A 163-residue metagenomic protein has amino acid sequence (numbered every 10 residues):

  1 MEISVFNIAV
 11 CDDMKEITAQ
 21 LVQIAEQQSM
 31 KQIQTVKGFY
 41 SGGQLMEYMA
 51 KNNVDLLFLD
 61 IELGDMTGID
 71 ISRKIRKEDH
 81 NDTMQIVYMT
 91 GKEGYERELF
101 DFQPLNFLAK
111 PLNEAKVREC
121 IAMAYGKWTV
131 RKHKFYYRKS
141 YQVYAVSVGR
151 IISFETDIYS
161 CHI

Functional and structural regions predicted by a protein language model:
M1-A9: Non-catalytic signal-transmission and effector/linker regions of two-component phosphorelay proteins
E2-I3, M14-K37: Two-component/phosphorelay signaling modules centered on CheY-like receiver
C11-D12, F39, L57: Conserved sequence signature across two-component system core domains
D12-M14, G91: Acidic di-acidic motifs
V36-Q44: Conserved Asp/Asn-Gly motif in the active-site loop of CheY-like receiver
M46-V130: CheY-like receiver
E119-I163: Conserved binding/recognition cores within well-folded domains
